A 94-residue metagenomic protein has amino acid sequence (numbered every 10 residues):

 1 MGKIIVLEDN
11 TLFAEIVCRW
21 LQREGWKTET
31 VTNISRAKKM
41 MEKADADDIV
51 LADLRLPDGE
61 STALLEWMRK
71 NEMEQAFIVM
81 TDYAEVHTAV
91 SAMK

Functional and structural regions predicted by a protein language model:
E8: Conserved acidic carboxylate
T11-R36: Two-component/phosphorelay signaling modules centered on CheY-like receiver
T30-I49: Acidic, metal-coordinating helix/loop segments flanking the phosphotransfer/catalytic sites of two-component signaling
N33, E60-A63: Acidic catalytic/metal-coordinating carboxylates
D53: Active-site residues of response regulator receiver
T62-M73, S91: Short amphipathic alpha-helix used as the core "switch/output" element in two-component signaling
Y83-A84: Short, conserved "switch-loop" micro-motifs in signal-transduction and mechanochemical regulators
